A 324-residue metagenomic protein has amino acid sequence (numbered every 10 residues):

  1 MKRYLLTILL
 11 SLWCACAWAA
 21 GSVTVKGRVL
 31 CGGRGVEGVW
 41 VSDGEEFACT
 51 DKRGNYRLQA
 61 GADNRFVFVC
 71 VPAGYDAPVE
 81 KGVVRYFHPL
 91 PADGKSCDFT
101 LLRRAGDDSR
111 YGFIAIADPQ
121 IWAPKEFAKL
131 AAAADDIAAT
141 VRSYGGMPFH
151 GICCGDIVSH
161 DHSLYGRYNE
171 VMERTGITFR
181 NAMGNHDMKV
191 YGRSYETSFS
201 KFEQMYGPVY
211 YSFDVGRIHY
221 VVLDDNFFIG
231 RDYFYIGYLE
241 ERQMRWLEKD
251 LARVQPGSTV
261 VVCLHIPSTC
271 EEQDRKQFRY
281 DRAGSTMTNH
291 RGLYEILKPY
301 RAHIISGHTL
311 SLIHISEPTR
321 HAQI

Functional and structural regions predicted by a protein language model:
T7-A15: Bacterial N-terminal signal peptides
S22-K26, L30-E45, A62-D63, I324: Short, ordered, surface-exposed loop/turn motifs in non-cytosolic proteins
T24, C31-G32, V71-Y165: N-terminal active-site segment of His-dependent metallophosphoesterases
S42-A60: Short, acidic Ser/Thr/Gly-rich low-complexity loop/linker segments typical of extracellular and cell-surface proteins
P72-V79, Y86-P91, H162-P256, R279-D281 (+3 more regions): Extended active-site neighborhood of metal-dependent phosphoesterases/phosphodiesterases
A115-A117, H150-D156, H160, F179-N185 (+2 more regions): Active-site neighborhood of phospho(di)ester-bond hydrolases with catalytic His/Asp-centered motifs
V254-K276: Short acidic, glycine-rich surface-loop motifs adjacent to enzyme active sites
L310-I324: Residue-level detector of conserved catalytic or cofactor/ligand-binding positions in enzyme active sites
